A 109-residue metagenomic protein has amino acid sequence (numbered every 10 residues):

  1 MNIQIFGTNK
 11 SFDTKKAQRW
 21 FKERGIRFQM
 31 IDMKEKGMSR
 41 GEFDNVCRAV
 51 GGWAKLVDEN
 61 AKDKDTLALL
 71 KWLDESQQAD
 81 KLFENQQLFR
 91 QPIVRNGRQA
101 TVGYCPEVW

Functional and structural regions predicted by a protein language model:
M1-R24, F28-M33: Local sequence-structure signature of Cys/Sec-based thiol-disulfide redox active-site neighborhoods
M33-W109: Thiol/selenol-based redox catalytic cores and closely related redox-interacting motifs
